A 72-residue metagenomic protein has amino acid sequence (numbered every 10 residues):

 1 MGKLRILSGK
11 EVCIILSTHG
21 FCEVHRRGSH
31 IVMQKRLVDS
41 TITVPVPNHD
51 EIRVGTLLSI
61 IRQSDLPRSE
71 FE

Functional and structural regions predicted by a protein language model:
M1-R26, H30-E72: Basic nucleic-acid-binding interfaces
